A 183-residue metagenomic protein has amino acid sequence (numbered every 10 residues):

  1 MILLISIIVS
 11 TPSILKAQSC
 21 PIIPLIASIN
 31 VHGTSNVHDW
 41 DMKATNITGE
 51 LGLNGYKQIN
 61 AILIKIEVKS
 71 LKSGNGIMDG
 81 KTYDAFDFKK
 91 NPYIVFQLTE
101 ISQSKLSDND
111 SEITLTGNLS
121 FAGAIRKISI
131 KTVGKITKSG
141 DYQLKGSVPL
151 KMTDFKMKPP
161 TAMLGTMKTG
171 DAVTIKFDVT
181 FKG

Functional and structural regions predicted by a protein language model:
M1-P21: Bacterial Sec-dependent N-terminal signal peptides
A17-G183: Low-complexity, acidic/polar, glycine-enriched regions of mature
